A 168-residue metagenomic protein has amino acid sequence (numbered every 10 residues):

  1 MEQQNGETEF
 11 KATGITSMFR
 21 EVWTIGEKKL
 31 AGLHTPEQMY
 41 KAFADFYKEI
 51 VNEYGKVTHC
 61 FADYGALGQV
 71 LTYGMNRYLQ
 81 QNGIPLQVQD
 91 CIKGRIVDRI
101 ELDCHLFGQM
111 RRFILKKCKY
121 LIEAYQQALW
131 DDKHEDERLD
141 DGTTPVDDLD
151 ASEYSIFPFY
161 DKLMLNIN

Functional and structural regions predicted by a protein language model:
M1-E2, D63, D147-D150: Acidic active-site catalytic centers that drive phospho-/nucleotidyl reactions and related ester hydrolyses
M1-T16: Gly/Thr-rich phosphate-binding beta-strand-loop-beta motif of the actin/hexokinase/Hsp70
T8, T58, L149: Residue-level detector of short, conserved catalytic/binding motifs and their immediate flanks
E9, V70, F157: Active-site-proximal flexible loops/turns
A12-E137, K162-N166: Mg2+-dependent endonuclease catalytic cores in nucleic-acid-processing enzymes, primarily RNase H-like
D140-N168: Acidic, Mg2+-coordinating catalytic module of metal-dependent nucleases/exonucleases that use a two-metal-ion mechanism
